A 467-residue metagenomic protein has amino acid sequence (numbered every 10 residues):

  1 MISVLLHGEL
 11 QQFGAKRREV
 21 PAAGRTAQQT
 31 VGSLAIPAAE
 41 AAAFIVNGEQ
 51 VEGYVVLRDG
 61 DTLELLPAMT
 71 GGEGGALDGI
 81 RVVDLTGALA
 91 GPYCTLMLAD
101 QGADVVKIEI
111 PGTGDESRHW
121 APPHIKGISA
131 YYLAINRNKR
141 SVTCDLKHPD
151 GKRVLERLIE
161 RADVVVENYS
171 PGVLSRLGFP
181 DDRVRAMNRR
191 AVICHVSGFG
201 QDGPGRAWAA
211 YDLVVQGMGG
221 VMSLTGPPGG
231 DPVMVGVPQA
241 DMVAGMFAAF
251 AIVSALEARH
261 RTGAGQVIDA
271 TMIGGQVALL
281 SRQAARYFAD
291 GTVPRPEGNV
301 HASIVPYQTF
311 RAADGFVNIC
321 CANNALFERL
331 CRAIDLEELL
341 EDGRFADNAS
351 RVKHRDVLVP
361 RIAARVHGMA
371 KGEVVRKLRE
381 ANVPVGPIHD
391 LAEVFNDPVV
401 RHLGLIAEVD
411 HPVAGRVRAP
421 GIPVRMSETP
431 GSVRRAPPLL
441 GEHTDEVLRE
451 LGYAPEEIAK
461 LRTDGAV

Functional and structural regions predicted by a protein language model:
M1-G72: Ubiquitin-like/PB1-type beta-grasp interaction modules and other compact soluble beta-rich domains
E73-A251, A255-R261, L439, H443-V467: N-terminal helix-loop segment corresponding to the beta1-alpha1 unit of nucleotide/adenylate-binding folds
G75-R81, R295, R311, E393-V467: Terminal low-complexity tails and localization/encapsulation signals of metabolic enzymes
V105, R379-E393, A454-A459: Short, well-structured beta-strand/strand-turn elements
Q201, G229-P238, H260-Q276, R295-A302 (+1 more regions): Conserved Rossmann-fold dehydrogenase catalytic segment
G245-G265, A278-A289, C331-E338: Oxidoreductase and adenylate-handling cofactor-binding alpha/beta cores
V305-A381, V385: Aromatic-enriched alpha-helical interface/lid elements that frame and gate functional surfaces
